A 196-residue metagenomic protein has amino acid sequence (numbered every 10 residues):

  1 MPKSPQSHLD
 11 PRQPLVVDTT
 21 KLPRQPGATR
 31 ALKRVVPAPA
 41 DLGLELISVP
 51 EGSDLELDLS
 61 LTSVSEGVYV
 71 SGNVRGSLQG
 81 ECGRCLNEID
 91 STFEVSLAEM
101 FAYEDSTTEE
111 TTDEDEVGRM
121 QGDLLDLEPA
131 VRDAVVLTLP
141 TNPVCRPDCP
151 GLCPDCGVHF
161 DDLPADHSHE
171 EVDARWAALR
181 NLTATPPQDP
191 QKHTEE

Functional and structural regions predicted by a protein language model:
M1-E196: Structured interface patches
